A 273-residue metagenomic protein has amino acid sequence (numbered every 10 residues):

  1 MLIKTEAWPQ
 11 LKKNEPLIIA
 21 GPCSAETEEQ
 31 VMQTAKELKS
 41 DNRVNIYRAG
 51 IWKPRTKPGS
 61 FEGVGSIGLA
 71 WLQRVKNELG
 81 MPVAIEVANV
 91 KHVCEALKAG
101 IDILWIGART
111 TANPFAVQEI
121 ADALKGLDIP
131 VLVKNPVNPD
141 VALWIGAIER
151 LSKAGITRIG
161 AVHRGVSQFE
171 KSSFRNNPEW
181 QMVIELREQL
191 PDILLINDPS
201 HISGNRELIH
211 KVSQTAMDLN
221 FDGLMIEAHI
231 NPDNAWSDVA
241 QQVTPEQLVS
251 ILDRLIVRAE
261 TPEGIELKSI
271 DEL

Functional and structural regions predicted by a protein language model:
M1-I19, P262-L267, D271-E272: N-terminal amphipathic alpha-helix/helix-capping segment at the start of soluble metabolic enzymes
L11, A116-N231, V243: Catalytic alpha/beta core domains of metabolic enzymes, predominantly
P16-P22, N45-A49, V83-I85, L104-I106 (+4 more regions): Hydrophobic faces of well-ordered beta-strands that scaffold small-molecule active sites in alpha/beta enzyme cores
P16-Q33, P58-E62, P82-V87, G107-A108 (+3 more regions): Active-site mouth loops of central-metabolism enzymes
Q33-I51, A99: Catalytic domains of carbohydrate-active enzymes, especially glycoside hydrolases
R48-S66, I230-A240: Glycine-rich, proline-tolerant flexible connector loops at the mouths of alpha/beta enzymes
F61-I85, I120-P130, W180-L195, Q241-I265: Alpha-helix-loop-beta-strand connector modules within alpha/beta enzyme cores
E62-V64, G80-V93, D102-V117, I129-V141 (+2 more regions): Catalytic beta/alpha-barrel core
